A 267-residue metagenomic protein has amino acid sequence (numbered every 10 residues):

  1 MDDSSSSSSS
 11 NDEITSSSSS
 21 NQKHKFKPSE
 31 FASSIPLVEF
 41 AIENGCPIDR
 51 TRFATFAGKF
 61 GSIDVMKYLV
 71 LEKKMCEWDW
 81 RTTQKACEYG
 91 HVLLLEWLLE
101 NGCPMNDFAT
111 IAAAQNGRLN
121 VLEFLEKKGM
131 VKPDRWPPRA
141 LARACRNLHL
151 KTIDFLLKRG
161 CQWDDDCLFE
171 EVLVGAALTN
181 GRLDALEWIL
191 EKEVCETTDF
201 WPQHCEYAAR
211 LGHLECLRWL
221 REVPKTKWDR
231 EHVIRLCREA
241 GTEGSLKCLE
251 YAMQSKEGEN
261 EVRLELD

Functional and structural regions predicted by a protein language model:
M1-D267: Ankyrin repeat (ANK) tandem alpha-helical domains that serve as protein-protein interaction scaffolds, prominent
